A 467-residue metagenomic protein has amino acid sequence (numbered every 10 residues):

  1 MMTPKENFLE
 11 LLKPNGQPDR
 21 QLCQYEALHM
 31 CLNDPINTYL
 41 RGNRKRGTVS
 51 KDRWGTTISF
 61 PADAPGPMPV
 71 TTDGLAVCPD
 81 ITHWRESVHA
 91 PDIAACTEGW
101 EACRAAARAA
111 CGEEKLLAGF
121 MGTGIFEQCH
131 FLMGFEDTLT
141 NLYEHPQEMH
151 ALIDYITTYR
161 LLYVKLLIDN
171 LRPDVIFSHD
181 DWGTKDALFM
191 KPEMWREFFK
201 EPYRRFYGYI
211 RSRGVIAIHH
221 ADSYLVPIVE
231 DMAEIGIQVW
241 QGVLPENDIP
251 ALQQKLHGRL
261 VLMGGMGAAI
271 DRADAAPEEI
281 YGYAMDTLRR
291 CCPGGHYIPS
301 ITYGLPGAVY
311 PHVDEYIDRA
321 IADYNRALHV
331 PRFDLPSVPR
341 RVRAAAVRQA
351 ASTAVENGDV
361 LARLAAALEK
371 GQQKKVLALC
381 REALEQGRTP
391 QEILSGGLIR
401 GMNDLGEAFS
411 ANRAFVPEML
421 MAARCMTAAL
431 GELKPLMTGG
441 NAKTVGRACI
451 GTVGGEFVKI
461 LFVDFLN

Functional and structural regions predicted by a protein language model:
M1-E26, K51, F60, H89-A345: Active-site loop segments of alpha/beta catalytic cores
L12-D19, C78-W84, K374-L377, E418-A423: Active-site-proximal helix-loop elements at catalytic-domain edges
E26-C31, G124, L398-R400: Glycine-rich beta-alpha junction loops
C31-R104: Helix-coil boundary/capping segments in enzymes
E197, E315, S395-G396, D464: Surface-exposed alpha-helical interface segments used for non-catalytic interactions
V261, M437-T438: Structural alpha-helical segments in enzyme catalytic/regulatory domains
A346-M437: Long amphipathic alpha-helical segments
K443-N467: Glycine-rich active-site/cofactor-binding loop and its immediate structural neighborhood
